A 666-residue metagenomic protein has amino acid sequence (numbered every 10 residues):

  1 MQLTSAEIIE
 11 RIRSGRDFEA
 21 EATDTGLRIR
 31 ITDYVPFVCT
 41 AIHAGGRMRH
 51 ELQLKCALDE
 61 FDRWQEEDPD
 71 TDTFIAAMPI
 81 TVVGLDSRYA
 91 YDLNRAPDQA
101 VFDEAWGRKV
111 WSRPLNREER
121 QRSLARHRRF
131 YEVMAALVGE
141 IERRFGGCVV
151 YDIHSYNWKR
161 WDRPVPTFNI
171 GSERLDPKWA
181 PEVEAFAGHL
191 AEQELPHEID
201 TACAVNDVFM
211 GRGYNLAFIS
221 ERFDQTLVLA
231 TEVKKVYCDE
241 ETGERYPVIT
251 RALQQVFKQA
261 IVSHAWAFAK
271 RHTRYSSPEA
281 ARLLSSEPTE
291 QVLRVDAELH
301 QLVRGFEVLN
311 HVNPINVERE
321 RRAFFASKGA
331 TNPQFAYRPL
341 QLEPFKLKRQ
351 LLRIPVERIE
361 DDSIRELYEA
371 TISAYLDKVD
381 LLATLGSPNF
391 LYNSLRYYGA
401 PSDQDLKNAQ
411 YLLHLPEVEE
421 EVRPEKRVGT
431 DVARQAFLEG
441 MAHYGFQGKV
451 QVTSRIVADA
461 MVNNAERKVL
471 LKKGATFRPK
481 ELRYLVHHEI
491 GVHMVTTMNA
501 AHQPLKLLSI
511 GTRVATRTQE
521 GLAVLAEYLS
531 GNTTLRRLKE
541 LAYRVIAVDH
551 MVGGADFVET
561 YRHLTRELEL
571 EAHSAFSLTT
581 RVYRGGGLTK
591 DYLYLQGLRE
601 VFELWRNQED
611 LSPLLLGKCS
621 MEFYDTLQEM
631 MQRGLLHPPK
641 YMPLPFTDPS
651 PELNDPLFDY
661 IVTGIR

Functional and structural regions predicted by a protein language model:
Q2-V150, S155-R274: N-terminal catalytic or cofactor-binding beta/alpha core of small enzyme domains
D103-P114, Y156-V165, R455-L471, G491-H502: A short mid-domain helix/strand-loop element embedded in enzyme catalytic domains that forms or borders the active-site
T273-Q404, L644, L657-R666: N-terminal low-structure segments adjacent to metalloprotease catalytic domains across cellular compartments
V356-F477: Contiguous, non-catalytic segments that form substrate-binding/exosite surfaces or channel walls
K480, V495-Q519: Post-HEXXH active-site segment of zinc metalloproteases
E481-V495: Short alpha-helix carrying the canonical HExxH Zn2+-binding catalytic motif
S509-V548, G597: Post-HExxH zinc-binding segment in Zn-dependent metallohydrolases
R537-R666: Conserved alpha-helical "signature site" that marks functionally important helical segments or helix/loop junctions
